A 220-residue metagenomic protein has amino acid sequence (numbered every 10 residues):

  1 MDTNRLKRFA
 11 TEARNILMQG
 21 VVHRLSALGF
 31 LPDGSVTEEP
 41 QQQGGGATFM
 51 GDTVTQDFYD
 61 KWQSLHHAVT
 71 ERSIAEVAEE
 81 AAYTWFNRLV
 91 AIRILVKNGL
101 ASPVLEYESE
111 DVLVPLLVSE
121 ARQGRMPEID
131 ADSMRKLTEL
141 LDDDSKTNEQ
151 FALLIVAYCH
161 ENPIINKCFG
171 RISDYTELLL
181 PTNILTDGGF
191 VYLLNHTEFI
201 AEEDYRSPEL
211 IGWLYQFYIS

Functional and structural regions predicted by a protein language model:
M1-S220: Preference for the N-terminal adenyl/adenosyl cofactor-binding alpha/beta module
